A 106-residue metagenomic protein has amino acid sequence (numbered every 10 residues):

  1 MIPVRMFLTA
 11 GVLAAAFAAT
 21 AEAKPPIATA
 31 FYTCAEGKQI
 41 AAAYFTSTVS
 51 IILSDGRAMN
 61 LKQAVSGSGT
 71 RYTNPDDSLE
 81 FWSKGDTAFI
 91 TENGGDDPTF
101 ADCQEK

Functional and structural regions predicted by a protein language model:
M1-L8: Bacterial N-terminal signal peptides that target proteins for export
T9-A16: Bacterial N-terminal signal peptides
A23-K106: Cysteine-centric segments in proteins
